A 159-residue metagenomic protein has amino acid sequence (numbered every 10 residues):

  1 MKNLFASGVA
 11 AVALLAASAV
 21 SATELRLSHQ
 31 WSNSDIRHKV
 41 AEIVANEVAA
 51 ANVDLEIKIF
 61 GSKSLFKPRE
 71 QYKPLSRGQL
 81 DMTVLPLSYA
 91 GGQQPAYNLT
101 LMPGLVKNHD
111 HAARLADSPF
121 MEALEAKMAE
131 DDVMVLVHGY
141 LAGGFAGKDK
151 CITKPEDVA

Functional and structural regions predicted by a protein language model:
M1-V9: Bacterial N-terminal signal peptides that target proteins for export
A17-A19: N-terminal signal peptide c-region/cleavage motif recognized by signal peptidases
R26-I43, S62-K67: Extracytoplasmic "Venus flytrap"
R26-S28, K58, T83: Short, well-ordered beta-strand segments
A45-N46, D54, S76, D81 (+1 more regions): Contiguous mixed-secondary-structure segments that line small-molecule binding/active-site clefts of soluble domains
N52-K58: A generic structural motif
F60-K73, T153: Short helix-initiation/N-cap motifs at beta->coil->alpha
